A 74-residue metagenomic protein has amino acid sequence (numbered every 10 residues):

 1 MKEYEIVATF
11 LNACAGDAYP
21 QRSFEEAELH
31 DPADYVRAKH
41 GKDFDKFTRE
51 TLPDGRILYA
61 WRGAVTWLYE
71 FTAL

Functional and structural regions predicted by a protein language model:
K2-H30: N-terminal acidic leader/helix
A13-A15, D34, T66: Generic "edge-of-domain/loop-turn" microfeature
A18-Q21, R37-K39, T72-L74: Surface-exposed beta-strand edges and their flanking turn/coil or helix-capping segments
A27-R49: A short, charged, amphipathic alpha-helix used as a generic interaction element across diverse proteins
G41-L74: Short, mixed-charge low-complexity intrinsically disordered segments
